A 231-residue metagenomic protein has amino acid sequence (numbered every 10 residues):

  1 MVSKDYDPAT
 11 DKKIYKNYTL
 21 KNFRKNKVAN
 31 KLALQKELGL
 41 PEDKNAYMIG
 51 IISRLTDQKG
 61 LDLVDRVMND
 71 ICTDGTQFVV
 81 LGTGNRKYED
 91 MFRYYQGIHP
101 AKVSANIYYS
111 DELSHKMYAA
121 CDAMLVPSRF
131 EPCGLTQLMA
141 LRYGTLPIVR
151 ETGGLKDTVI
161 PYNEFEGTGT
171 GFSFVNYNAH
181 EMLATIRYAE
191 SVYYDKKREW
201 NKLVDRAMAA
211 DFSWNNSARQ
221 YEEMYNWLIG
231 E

Functional and structural regions predicted by a protein language model:
M1-E231: Catalytic cores of carbohydrate-active enzymes across secretory and cytosolic contexts
